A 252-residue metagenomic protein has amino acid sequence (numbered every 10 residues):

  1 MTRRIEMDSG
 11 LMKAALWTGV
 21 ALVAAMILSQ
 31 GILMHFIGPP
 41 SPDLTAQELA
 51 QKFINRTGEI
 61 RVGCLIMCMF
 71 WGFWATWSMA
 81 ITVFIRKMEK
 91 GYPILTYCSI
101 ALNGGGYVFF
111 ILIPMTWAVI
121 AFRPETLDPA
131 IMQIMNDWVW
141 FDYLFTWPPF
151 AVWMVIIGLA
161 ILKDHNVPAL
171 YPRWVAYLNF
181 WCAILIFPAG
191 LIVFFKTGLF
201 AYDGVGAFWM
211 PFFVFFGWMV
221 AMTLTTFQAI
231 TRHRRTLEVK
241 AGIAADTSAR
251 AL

Functional and structural regions predicted by a protein language model:
T2-L252: Hydrophobic, aromatic-enriched alpha-helical segments typical of multi-pass transmembrane helices
